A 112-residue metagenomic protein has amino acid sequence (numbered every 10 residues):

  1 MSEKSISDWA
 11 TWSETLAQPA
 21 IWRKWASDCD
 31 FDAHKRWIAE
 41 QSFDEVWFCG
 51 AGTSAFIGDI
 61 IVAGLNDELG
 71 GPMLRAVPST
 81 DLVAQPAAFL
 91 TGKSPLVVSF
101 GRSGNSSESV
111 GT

Functional and structural regions predicted by a protein language model:
M1-S42: Cofactor-/ligand-binding subdomain signature composed of acidic, glycine-rich, tryptophan-containing flexible loops
F31, Q41-T112: Glycine-rich phosphate-binding loops that contact phosphosugars or nucleotide phosphates
